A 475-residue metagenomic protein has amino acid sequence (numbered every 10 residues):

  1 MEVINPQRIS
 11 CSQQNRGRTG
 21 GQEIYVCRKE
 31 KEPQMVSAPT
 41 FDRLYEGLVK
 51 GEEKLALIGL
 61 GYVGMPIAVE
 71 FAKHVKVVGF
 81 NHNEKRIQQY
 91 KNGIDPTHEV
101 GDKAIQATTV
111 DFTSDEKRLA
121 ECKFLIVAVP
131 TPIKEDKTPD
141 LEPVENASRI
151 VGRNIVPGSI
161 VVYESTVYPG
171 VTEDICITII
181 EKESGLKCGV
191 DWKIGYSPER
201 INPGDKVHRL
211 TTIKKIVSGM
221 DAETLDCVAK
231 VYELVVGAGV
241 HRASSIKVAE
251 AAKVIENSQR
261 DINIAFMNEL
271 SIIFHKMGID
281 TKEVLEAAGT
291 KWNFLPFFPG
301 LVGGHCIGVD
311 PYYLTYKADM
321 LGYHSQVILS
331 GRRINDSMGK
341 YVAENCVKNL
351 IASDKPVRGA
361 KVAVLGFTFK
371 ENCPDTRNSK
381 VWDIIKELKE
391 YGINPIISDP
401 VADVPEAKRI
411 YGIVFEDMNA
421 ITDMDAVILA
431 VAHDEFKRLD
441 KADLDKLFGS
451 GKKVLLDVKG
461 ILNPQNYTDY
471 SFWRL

Functional and structural regions predicted by a protein language model:
V3-I4, R8-C11, N15-L475: Structural/interface elements that position substrates and couple domains in central-metabolism enzymes
